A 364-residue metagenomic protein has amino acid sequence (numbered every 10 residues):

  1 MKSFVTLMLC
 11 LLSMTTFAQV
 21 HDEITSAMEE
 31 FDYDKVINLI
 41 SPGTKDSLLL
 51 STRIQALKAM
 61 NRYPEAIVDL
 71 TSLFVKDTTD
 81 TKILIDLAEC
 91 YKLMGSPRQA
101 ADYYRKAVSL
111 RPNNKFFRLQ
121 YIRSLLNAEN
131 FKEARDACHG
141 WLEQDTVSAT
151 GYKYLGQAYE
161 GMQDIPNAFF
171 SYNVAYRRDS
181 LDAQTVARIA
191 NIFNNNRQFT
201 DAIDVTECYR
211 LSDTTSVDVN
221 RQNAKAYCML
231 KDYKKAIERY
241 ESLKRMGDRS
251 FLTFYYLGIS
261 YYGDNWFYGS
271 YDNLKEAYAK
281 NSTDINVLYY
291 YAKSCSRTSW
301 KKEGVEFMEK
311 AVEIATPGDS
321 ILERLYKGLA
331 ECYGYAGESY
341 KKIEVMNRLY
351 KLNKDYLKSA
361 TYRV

Functional and structural regions predicted by a protein language model:
T16-K82, K92-L93: N-terminal leader/linker segments that initiate helical-solenoid repeat arrays
E29, A59, L93-M94, N127-A128 (+7 more regions): Register position in tetratricopeptide repeats
L39, G43, S72-L73, K106-A107 (+8 more regions): Canonical positions in the second alpha-helix
L48-S51, K82, F116, T150 (+6 more regions): Start-of-helix register in tetratricopeptide repeats
T52, D86, F116, Q120-R123 (+8 more regions): Canonical tetratricopeptide repeat
